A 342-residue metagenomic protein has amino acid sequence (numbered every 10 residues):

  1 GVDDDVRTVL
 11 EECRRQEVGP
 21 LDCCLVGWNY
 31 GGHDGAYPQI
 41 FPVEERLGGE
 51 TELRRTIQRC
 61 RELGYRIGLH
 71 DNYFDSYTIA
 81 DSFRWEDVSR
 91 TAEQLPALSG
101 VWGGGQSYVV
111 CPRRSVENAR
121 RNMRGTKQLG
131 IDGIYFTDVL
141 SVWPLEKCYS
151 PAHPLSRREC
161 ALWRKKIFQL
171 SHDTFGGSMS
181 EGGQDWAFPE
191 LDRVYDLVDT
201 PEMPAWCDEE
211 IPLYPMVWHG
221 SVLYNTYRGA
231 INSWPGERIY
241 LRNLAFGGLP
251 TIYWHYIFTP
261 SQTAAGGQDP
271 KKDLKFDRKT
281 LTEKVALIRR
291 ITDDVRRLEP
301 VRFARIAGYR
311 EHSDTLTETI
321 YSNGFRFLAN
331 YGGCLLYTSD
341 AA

Functional and structural regions predicted by a protein language model:
G1-R120, G130-Y135, S141-H153: Aromatic-lined carbohydrate-binding/catalytic grooves of carbohydrate-active enzymes
V88-G103, S107-Y135, L140-A342: Active-site-proximal substrate-binding groove within the catalytic cores of carbohydrate-active enzymes
